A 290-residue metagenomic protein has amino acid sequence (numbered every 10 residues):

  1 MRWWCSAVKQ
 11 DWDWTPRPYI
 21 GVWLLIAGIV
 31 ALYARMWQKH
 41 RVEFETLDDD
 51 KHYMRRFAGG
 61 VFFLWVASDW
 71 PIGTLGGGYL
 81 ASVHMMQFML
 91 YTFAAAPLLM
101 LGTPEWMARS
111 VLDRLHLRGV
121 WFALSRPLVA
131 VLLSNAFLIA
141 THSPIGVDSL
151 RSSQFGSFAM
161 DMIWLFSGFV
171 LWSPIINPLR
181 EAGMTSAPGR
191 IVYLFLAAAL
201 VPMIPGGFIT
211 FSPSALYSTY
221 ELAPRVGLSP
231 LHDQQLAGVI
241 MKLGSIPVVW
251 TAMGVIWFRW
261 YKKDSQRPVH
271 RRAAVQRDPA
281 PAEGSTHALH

Functional and structural regions predicted by a protein language model:
M1-H290: Alpha-helical membrane segments of multi-pass proteins
